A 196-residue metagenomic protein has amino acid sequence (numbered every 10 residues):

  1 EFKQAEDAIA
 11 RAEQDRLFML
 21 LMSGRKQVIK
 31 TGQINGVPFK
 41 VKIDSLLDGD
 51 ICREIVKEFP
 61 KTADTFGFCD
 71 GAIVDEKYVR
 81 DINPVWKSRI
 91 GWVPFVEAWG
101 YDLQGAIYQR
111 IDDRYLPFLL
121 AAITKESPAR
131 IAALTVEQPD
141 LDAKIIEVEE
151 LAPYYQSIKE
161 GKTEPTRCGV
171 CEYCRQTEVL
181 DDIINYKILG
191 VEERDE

Functional and structural regions predicted by a protein language model:
E1-I43, T166-E172: Metal-dependent nuclease catalytic cores that hydrolyze phosphodiester bonds in DNA/RNA, characterized by
F2-K3, F39, F68, A98-D102: Alpha-helix initiation and capping sites
L21-S23, C69-G71, Y115: Sequence-level motif detector for i,i+2 pairs with an aromatic at +2
K30-I34, L47-G49, A122-T124: Short acidic, glycine-rich loop/turn motifs
T31, V79-D81, K125-S127: Short, solvent-exposed loop/turn segments at secondary-structure junctions
P38-K40, C69-G71, A129-A133: Short, mixed charged/polar active-site loops that provide acid/base catalysis or chelate metal/phosphate cofactors
V41-W92, Y108: Conserved catalytic cores of phosphodiester-cleaving nucleases, focusing on short active-site segments
F95-E196: Metal-dependent nuclease catalytic regions and adjoining charged, substrate-binding loops involved in nucleic-acid end
